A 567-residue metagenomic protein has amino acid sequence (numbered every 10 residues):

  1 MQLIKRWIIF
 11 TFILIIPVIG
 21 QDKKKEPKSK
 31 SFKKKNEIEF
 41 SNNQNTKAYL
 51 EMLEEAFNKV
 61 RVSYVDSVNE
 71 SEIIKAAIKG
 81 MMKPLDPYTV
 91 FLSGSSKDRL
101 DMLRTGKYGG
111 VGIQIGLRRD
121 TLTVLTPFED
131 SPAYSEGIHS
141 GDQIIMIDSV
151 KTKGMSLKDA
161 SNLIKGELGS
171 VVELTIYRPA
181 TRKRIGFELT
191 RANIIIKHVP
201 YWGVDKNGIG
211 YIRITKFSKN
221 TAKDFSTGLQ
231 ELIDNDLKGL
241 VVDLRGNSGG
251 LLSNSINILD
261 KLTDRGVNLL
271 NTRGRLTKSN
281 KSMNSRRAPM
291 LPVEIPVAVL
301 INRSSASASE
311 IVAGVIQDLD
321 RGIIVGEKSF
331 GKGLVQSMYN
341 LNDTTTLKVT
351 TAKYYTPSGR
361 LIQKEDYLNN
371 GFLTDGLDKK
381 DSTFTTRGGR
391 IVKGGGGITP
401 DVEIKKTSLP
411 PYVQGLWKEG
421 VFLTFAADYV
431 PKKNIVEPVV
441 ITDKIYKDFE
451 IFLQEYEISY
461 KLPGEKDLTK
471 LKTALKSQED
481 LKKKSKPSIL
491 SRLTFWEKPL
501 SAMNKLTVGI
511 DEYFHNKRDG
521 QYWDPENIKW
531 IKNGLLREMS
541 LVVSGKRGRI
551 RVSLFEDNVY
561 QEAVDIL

Functional and structural regions predicted by a protein language model:
I4-F10: Sec-dependent signal peptide recognition, specifically the positively charged N-region followed immediately by
T11-G20: Hydrophobic h-region of N-terminal signal peptides that target proteins for export in Gram-negative bacteria
D22-S41: Cationic-aromatic interfacial patches
N36-T89, I550-R551: N-terminal activation segment of mature serine protease catalytic domains
Q44-Y49, L53-F57, R61-E70, T123-S140 (+1 more regions): Cleft-lining beta-strand/loop regions that shape enzyme active-site pockets
A76, Y88-T126: PDZ/PDZ-like peptide-tail recognition elements
A308, D320, G331-F384: Polar, glycine-rich mid-to-C-terminal structural blocks that act as macromolecule-binding/assembly scaffolds
L361-L567: Conserved functional hotspot residues or short segments at active or partner-binding sites across diverse domains
